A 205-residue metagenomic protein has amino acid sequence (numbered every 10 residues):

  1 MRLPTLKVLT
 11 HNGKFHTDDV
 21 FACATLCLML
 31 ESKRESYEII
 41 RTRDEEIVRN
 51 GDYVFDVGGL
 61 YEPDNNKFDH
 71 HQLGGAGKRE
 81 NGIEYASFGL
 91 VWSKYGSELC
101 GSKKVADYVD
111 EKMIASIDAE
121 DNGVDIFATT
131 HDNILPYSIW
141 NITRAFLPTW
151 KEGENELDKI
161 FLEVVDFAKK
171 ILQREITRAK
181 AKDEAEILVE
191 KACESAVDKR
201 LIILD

Functional and structural regions predicted by a protein language model:
M1-K159: Replace "Mg2+/Mn2+-dependent" with "divalent metal-dependent
V124-D205: Glycine-rich, Lys/Arg-enriched anion-binding loops that position phosphate/diphosphate groups for phosphoryl
